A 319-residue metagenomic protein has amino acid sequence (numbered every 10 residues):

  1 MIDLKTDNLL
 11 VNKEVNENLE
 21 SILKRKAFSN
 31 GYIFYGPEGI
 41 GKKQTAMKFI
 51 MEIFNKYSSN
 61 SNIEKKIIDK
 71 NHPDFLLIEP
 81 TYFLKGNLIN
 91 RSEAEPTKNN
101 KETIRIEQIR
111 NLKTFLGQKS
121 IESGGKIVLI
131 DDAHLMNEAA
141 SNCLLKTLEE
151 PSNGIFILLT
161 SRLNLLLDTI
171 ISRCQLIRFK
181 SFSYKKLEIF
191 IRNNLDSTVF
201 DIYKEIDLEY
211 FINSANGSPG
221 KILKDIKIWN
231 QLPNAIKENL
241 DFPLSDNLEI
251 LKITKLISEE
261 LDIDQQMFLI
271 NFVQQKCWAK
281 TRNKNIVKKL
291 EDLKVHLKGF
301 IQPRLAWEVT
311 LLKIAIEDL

Functional and structural regions predicted by a protein language model:
M1-I68, N153-G154, R162-L319: Charged, glycine-rich active-site and insertion segments that engage polyanionic ligands
L19-L23, S92-G125, L135, N142 (+1 more regions): Conserved alpha-helical scaffold flanking the Walker A/P-loop in AAA+ ATPase domains
S29-Y35, H72-I78, K113, K119: Conserved ASCE/P-loop NTPase catalytic core
S61-L88, N164: AAA+/P-loop NTPase substrate/partner-engagement loops
I89-P96, R192-S197: Short, surface-exposed amphipathic charged segments that create phosphate/polyanion-binding patches used for binding
L116, D132-M136, P151, L163: Conserved Walker B
S123-I127, P151-I157: Loop/turn-to-beta-strand initiation segments
N137-A139, D168: Conserved D-loop-proximal element of ABC-family nucleotide-binding domains
